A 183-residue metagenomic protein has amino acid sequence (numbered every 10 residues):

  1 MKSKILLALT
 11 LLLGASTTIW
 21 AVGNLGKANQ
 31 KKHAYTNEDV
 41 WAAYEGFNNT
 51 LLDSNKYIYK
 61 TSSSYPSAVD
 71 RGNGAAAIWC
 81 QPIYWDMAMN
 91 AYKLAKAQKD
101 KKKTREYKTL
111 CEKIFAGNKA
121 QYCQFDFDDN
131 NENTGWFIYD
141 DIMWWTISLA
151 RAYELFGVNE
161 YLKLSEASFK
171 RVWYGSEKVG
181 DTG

Functional and structural regions predicted by a protein language model:
M1-G23: Bacterial Sec-dependent N-terminal signal peptides
S3, E132-D140, F156: Short coil/turn segments at secondary-structure boundaries
L7, I83, M143-W144: Hydrophobic side chains within alpha-helical segments
W20-E132, N159-G175, V179-T182: Low-complexity, Ser/Thr/Pro/Gly-enriched N-terminal "stalk/linker" regions
A88-A91, S148-A152: The core hydrophobic/aromatic register in alpha-helical repeat solenoids, strongest for pentatricopeptide repeats
K96, A150-G157: Hydrophobic/aromatic side-chain positions at a characteristic register within alpha-helices of tetratricopeptide repeats
F125, W144, R151-Y153: A short acidic, glycine/proline-enriched capping/turn motif at secondary-structure boundaries, especially helix N-cap
W136-L149, L164-S165: Mobile, glycine-rich extracellular loop/lid and propeptide segments that shape or gate substrate/ligand access
